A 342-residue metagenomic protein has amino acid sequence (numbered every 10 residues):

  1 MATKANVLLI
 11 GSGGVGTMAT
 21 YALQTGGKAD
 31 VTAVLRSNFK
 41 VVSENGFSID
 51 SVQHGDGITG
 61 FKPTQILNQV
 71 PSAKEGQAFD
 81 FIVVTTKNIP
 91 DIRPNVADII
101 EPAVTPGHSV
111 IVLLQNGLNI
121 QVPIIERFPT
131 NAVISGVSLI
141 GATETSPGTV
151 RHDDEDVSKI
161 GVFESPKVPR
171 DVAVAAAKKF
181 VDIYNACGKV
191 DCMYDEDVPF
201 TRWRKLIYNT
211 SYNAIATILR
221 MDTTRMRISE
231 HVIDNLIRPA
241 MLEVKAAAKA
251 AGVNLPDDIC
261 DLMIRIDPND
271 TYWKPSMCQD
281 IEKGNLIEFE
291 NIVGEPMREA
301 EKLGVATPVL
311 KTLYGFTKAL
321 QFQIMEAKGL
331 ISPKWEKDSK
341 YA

Functional and structural regions predicted by a protein language model:
M1-T59: NAD(P)+-binding Rossmann beta1-loop-alpha1 motif at the extreme N-terminus of oxidoreductases
A2-A5, D234-A342: NAD(P)-dependent Rossmann-like dehydrogenase/reductase catalytic/cofactor-binding core
A5, A29, S109-V110, N131-A132 (+1 more regions): A structural micro-motif
V34, V52, I66-Q69, G136 (+2 more regions): Conserved beta-strand termini and adjacent loop/short-helix elements that scaffold enzyme active sites in alpha/beta
L35, N116-G117, V293: Helix N-cap/beta->alpha junction signal
T59-R151: Rossmann-like NAD(P)(H) cofactor-binding subdomain of soluble oxidoreductases
D91, N95, N119, A175 (+7 more regions): Conserved active-site and cofactor/substrate-binding residues in soluble primary-metabolism enzymes
I99-V104, R127-A132, T145-P256, D261: Internal alpha-helical scaffold of NAD(P)-dependent oxidoreductase catalytic cores
